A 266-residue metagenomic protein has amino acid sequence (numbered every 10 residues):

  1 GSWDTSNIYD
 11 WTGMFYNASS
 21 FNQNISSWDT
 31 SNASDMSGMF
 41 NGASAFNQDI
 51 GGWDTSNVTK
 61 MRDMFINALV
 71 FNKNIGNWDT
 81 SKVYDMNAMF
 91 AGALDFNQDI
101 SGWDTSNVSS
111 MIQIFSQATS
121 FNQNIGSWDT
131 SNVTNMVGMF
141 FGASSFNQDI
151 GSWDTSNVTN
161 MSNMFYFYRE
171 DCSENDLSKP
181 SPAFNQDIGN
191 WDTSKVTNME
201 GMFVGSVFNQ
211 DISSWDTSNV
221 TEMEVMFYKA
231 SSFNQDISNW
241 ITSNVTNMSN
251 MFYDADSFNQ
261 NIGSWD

Functional and structural regions predicted by a protein language model:
G1-D266: Negatively charged
